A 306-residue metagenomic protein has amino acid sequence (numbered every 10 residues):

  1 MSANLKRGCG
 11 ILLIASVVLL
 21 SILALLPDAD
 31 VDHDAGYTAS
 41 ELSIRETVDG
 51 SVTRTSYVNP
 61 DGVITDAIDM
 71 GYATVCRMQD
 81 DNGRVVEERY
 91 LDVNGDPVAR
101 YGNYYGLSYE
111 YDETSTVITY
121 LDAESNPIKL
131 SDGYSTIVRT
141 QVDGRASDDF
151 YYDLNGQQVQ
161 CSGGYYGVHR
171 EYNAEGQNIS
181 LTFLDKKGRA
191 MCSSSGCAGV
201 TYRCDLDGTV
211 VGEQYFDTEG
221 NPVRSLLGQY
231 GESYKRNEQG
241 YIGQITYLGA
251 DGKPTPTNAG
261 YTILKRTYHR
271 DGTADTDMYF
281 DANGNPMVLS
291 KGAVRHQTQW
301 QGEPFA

Functional and structural regions predicted by a protein language model:
M1-S16: N-terminal Sec-pathway targeting helices
A15-L25: Hydrophobic alpha-helical membrane-insertion segments, chiefly the h-region of N-terminal signal peptides
L26-A306: Buried hydrophobic residues that stabilize the cores of well-folded domains
